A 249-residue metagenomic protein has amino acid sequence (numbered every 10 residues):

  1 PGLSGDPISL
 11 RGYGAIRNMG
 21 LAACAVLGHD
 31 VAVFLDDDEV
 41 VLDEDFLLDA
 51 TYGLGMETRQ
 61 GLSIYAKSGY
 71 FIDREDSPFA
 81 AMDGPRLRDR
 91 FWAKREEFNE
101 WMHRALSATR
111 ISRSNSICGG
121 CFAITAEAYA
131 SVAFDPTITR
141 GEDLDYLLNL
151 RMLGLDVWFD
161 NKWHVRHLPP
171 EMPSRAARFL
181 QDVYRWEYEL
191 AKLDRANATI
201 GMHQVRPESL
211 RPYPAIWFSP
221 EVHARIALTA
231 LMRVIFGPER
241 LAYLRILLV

Functional and structural regions predicted by a protein language model:
P1-A23, L27: Active-site-proximal specificity loops/subdomain of glycosyltransferases
H29-L42: Short beta-strand-to-loop acidic/aromatic patch adjacent to the donor-nucleotide binding site
E44-A66: Conserved donor-nucleotide/metal-binding helix-loop-beta segment in metal-dependent transferases, i.e., the alpha-helix
G61-P85: Short beta-strand-to-loop element that shapes/binds the nucleotide-sugar donor at the catalytic cleft/hinge
H103-F122: A recurrent flexible, glycine/aromatic-enriched loop bordering the glycosyltransferase active site that acts as
T139-Y146: Acidic donor-binding loop at a coil-to-helix junction in glycosyltransferase catalytic cores that engages
L153-D156, D160-A177: Active-site donor/metal-binding and catalytic loop motifs of nucleotide-sugar-dependent glycosylation enzymes
Y184-V249: Terminal low-complexity segments of carbohydrate-biosynthetic enzymes
